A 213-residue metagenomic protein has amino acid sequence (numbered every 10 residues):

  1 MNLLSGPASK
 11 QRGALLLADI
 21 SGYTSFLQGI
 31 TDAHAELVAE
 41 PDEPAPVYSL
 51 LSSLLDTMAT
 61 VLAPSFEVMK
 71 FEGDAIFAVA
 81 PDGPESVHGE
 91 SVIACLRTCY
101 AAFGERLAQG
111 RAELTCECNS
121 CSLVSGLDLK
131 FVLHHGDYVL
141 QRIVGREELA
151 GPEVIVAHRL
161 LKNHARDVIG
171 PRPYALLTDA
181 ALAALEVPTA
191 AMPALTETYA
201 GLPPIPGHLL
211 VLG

Functional and structural regions predicted by a protein language model:
M1-T98: Catalytic NTP-binding/metal-coordinating core of nucleotidyl cyclase/transferase enzymes
A8-K10, F71, V124-G126, L149 (+1 more regions): A generic fold-level signal
G22, G73-A75, V132, G136 (+2 more regions): Glycine-centered flexibility sites
G83-A194: Catalytic beta-strand-to-alpha-helix segment of the class III nucleotidyl cyclase homology domain
A194-G213: Intrinsically disordered, low-complexity terminal regions enriched in charged/polar residues
